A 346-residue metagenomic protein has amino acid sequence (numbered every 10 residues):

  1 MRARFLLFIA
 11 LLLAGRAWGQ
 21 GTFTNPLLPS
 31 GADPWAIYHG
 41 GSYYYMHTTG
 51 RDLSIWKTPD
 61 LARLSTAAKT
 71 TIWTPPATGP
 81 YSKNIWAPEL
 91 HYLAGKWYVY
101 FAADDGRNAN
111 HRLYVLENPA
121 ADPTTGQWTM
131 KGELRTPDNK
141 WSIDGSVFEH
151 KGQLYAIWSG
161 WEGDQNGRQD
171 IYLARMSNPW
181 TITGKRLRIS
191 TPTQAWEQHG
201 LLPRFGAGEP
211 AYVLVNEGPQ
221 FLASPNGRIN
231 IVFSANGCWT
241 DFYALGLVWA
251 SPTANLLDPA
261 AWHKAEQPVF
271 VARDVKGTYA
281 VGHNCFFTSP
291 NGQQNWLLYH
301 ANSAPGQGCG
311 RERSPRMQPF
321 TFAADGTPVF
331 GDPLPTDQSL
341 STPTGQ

Functional and structural regions predicted by a protein language model:
M1-L6: Bacterial N-terminal signal peptides that target proteins for export
L7-R16: Bacterial N-terminal signal peptides
G19-Q346: Carbohydrate-active catalytic/glycan-binding domains of CAZyme proteins, especially the secreted or lumenal ectodomains
